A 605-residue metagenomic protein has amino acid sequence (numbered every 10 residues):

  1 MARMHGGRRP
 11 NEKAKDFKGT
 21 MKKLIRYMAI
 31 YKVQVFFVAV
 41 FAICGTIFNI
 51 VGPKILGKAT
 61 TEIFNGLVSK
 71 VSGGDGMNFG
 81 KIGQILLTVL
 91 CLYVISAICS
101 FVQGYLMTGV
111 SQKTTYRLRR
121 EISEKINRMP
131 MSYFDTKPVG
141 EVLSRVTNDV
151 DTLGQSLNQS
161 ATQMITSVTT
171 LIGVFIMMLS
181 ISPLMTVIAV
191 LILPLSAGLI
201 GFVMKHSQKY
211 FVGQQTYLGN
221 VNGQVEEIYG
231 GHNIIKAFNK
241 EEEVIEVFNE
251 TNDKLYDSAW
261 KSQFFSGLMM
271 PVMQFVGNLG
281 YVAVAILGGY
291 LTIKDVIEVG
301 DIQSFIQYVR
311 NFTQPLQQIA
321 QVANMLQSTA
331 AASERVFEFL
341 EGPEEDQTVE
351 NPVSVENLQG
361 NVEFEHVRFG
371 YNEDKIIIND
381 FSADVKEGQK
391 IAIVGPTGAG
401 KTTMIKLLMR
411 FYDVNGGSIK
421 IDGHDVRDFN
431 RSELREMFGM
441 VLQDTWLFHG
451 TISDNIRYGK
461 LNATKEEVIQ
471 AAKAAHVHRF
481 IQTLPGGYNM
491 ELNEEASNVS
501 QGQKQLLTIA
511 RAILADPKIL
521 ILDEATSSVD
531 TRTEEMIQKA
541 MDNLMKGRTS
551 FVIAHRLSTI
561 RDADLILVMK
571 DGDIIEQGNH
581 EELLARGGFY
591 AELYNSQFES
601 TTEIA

Functional and structural regions predicted by a protein language model:
R3-E12, Q112, R120-S144, N148-V150 (+8 more regions): Short intracellular "coupling" helices and adjacent cytoplasmic loop segments at the cytosolic face of multi-pass
H5, I25, V33-K58, V89 (+5 more regions): Alpha-helical segments in transporter systems
T20, M28, M107, N127-I172 (+1 more regions): Juxtamembrane loop-to-helix connectors within ABC transporter transmembrane domains
A29-V33, M131-S132, V150-L157, A161 (+6 more regions): An intracellular "coupling" helix at the cytosolic face of ABC transporter transmembrane type-1 domains
I30, Q34-I47, K58, L92 (+3 more regions): Transmembrane helices of ABC transporter permease
V35-C99, S180-L184, D295-V299: Transmembrane helix-loop-helix hairpins at lipid-water interfaces of multipass membrane proteins, especially the type-1
Y217, K240, F264, Y281 (+2 more regions): Cytosolic ends of transmembrane helices, especially the final helix of ABC transmembrane type-1 domains
T348-V349, V355-A605: ABC-type nucleotide-binding domain
